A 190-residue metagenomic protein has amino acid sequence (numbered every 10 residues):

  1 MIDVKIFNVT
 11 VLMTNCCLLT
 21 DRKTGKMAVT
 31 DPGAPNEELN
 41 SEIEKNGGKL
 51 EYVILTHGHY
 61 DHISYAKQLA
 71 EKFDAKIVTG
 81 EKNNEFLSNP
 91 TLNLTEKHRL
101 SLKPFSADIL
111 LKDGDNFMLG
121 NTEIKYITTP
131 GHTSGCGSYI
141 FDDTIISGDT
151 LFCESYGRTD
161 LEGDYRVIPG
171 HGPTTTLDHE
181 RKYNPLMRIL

Functional and structural regions predicted by a protein language model:
M1-N46, S138-G148: Conserved beta-strand hairpin/beta-sheet module of binuclear metal-dependent hydrolase folds, prominently
L12, P35, H59, N83 (+3 more regions): A generic "binding-loop/recognition-motif" signal
L19, D31, H57, L69 (+5 more regions): Divalent metal-coordination and catalytic microenvironments
M27-T30, Y52-I54, Y126-T128: Short catalytic-loop micro-motif centered on adjacent basic/acidic residues
A28, I54, I77, I146-S147 (+1 more regions): Residue-level marker for buried hydrophobic side chains located in beta-strands that build the well-ordered beta-sheet
T30-D31, T79, N121, P169: Small/polar loops that bind or transfer phosphate-bearing groups
A34-M118, L186: Active-site HxH/HxHxD metal-binding segment of metal-dependent hydrolases
N93-E96, N116, E123-L190: Metallo-beta-lactamase
